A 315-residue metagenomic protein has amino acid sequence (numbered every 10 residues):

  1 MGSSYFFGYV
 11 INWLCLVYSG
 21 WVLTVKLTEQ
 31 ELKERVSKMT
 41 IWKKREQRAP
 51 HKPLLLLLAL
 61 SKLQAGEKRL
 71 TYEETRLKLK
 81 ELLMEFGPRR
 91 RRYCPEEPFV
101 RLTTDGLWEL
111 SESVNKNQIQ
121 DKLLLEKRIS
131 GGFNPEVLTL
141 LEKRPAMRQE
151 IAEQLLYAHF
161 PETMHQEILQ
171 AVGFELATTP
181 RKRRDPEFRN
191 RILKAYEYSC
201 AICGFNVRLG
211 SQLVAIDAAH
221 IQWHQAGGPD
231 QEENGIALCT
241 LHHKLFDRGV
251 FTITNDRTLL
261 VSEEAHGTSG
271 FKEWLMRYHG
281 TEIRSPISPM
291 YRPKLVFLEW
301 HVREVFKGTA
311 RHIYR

Functional and structural regions predicted by a protein language model:
Y5-Y9, Y18: Aromatic (phenylalanine/tyrosine) cluster motif
V10, W21-R183, D256-S262, S269-G270 (+3 more regions): Mixed-charge, low-complexity interaction segments
V22, R208, Q212-R315: A detector for short metal-coordination/catalytic motifs
I151-R208, I221-E233, I313-Y314: Short, charged surface segments at domain edges that flank catalytic/cofactor-binding sites
